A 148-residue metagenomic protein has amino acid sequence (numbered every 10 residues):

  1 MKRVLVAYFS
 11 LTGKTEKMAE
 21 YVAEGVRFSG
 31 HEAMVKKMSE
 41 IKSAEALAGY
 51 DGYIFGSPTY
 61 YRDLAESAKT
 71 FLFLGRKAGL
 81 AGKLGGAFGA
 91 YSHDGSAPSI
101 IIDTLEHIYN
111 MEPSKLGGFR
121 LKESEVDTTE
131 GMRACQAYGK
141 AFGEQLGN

Functional and structural regions predicted by a protein language model:
K2-V4, K17, Y21-M38, A48-N148: FMN-binding flavodoxin-like domain, especially the glycine-rich phosphate-binding loop
V6-Y8: Nucleotide-activated donor-dependent transferases that construct or modify glycoconjugates
S10, S39: Residues in the short beta-alpha loop(s) of Rossmann-like NAD(P)-binding domains
G13-T15: Glycine-rich phosphate/diphosphate-binding loop of Rossmann-like nucleotide-binding domains
S43-L47: Short amphipathic alpha-helix with an adjacent loop that forms part of the alpha/beta core around
